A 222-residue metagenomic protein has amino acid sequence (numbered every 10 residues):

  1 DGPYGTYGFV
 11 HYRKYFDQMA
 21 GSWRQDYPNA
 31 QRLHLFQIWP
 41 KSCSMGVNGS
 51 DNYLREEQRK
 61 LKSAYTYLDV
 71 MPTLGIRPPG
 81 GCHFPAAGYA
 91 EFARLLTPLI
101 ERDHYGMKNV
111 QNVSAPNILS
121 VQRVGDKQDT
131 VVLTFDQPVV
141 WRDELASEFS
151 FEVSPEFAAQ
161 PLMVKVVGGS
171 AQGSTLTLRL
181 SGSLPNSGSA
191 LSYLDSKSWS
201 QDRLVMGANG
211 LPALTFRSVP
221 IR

Functional and structural regions predicted by a protein language model:
D1-R222: Cell-envelope and extracellular/periplasmic
